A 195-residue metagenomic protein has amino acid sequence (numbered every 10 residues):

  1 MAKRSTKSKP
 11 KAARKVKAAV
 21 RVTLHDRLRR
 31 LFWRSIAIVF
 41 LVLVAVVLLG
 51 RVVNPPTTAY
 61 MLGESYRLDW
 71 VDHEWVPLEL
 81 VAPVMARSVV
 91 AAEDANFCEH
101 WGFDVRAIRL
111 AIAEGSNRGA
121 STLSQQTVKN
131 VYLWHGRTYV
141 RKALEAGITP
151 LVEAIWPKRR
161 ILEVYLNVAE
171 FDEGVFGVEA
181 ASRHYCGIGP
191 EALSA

Functional and structural regions predicted by a protein language model:
A2-A195: Juxtamembrane regions of bacterial inner-membrane/periplasmic proteins, predominantly the peptidoglycan biogenesis
